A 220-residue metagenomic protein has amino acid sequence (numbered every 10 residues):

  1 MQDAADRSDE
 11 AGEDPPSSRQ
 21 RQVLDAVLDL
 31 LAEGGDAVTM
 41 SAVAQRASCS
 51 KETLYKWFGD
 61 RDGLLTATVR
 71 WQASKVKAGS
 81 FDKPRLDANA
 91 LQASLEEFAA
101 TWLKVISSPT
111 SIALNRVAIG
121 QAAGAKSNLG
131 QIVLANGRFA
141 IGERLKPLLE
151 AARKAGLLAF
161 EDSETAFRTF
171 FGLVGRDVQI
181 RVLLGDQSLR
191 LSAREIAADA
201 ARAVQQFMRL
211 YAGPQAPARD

Functional and structural regions predicted by a protein language model:
M1-E13, E97, T101, E143 (+2 more regions): C-terminal peripheral helix-coil segments that are non-catalytic and often amphipathic
S8-E10, A37-T39, R61, A155 (+1 more regions): Short glycine/proline-centered loop/turn elements that form peptide/ligand docking sites
A11-V23: Short, Lys/Arg-enriched anionic-surface-contact patches
Q22, A26, L30-G63, A67-W71: Helix-turn-helix
A32-S41, W71-N89, V182-S192: Short, flexible, glycine-rich and Lys/Arg-enriched loop motifs at helix boundaries that contact anionic partners
A67, G79-N115, S163-F170: Hydrophobic alpha-helical connector segments
W71-G79, P109, A125, L148 (+2 more regions): A short secondary-structure junction motif
A93, K104, P109-A113, V117 (+3 more regions): Amphipathic alpha-helical packing segments from all-alpha helical-bundle domains
